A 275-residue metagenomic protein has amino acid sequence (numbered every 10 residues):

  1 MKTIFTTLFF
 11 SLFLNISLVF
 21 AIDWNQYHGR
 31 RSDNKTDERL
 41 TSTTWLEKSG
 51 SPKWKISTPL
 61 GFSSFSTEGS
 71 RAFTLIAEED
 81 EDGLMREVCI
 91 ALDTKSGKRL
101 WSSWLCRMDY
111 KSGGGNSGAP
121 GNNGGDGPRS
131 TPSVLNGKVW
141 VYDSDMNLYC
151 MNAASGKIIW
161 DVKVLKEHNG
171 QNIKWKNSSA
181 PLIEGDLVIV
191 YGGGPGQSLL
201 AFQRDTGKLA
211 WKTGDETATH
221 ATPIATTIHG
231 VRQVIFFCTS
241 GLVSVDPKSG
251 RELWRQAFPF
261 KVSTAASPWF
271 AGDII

Functional and structural regions predicted by a protein language model:
M1-T6: Positively charged n-region of N-terminal signal peptides that target proteins for export
T7-S17: Bacterial N-terminal signal peptides
F20-I275: Noncatalytic, solvent-exposed loop/strand surfaces of beta-propeller-type extracellular/periplasmic domains
